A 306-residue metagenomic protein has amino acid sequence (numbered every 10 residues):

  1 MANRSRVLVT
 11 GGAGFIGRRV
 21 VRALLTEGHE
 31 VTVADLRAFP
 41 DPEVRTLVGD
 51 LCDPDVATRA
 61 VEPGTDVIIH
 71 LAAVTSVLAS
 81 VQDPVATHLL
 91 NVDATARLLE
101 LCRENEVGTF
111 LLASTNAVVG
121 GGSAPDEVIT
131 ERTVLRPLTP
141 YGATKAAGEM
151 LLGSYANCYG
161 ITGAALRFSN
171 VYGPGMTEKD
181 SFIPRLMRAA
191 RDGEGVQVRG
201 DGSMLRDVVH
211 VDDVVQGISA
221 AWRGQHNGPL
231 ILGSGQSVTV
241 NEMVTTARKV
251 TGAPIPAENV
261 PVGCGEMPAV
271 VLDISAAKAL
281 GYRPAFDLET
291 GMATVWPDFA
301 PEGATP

Functional and structural regions predicted by a protein language model:
V7-E27: N-terminal Rossmann NAD(P)H-binding glycine-rich loop of SDR-like oxidoreductase domains
R45-V67: Conserved Rossmann-fold cofactor-binding substructure of NAD(P)-dependent oxidoreductases
P63, Q82-F110: NAD(P)-cofactor binding segment of oxidoreductase domains
R97-P140: Conserved Rossmann-fold NAD(P)-dependent oxidoreductase catalytic core, especially the SDR/UDP-sugar
T115, E149-P174: Conserved beta-loop-beta element that borders a ligand/cofactor-binding pocket
V119-G120, T139-P140, A164-S181: Flexible, glycine-rich beta-alpha linker
T144-A147: Active-site helix of classical SDR
A190-P306: C-terminal substrate-binding subdomain of Rossmann-fold SDR/epimerase-dehydratase oxidoreductases
